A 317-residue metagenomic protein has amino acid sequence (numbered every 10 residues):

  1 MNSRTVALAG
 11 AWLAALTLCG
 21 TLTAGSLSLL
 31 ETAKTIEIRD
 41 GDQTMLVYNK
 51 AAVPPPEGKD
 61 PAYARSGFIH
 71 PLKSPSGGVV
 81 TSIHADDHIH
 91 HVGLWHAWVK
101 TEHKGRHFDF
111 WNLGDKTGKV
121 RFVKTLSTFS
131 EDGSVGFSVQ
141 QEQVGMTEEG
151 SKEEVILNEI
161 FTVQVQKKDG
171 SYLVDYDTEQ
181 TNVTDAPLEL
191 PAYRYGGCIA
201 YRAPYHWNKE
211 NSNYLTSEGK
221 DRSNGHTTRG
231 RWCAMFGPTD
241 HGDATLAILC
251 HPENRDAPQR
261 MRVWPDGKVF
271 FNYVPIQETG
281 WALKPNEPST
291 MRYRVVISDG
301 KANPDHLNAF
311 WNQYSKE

Functional and structural regions predicted by a protein language model:
M1-A7: N-terminal secretory signal peptides that target proteins for export/translocation
A9-T21: Bacterial N-terminal signal peptides
G25-H91, D177, P191, A302 (+2 more regions): Beta-strand-rich N-terminal accessory domains
Y48-P54, D60-A62, F68-P71, K167-N213: Acidic (Asp/Glu-rich), glycine- and aromatic
S76, Q141-T147, F161-K167, Q180-T184 (+2 more regions): Beta-strand elements of well-folded, non-transmembrane domains
I89-G170: Extended, loop-rich substrate-binding clefts of extracytoplasmic carbohydrate-active enzymes
P187-D256: Active-site/ligand-binding surface loops and adjacent short beta/alpha elements that line catalytic pockets across
L246-E317: Beta-strand-rich recognition/accessory modules
